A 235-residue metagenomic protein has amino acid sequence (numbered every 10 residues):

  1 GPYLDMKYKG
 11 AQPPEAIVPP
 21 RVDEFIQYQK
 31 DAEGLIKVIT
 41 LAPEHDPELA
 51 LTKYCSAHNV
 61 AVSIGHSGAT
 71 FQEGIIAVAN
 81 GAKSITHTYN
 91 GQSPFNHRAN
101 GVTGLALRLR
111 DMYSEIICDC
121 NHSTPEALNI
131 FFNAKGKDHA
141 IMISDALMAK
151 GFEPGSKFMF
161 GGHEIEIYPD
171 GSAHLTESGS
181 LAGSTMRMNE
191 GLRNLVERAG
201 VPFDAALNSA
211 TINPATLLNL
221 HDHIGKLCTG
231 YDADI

Functional and structural regions predicted by a protein language model:
G1-L35: Divalent-metal coordination cores built from histidine and acidic residues
P2, A11, H66, A82 (+5 more regions): Gly/Ser/Thr-rich helix-start
A16-V18, T86-G91, E164-Y168: A polyampholytic, Gly/Pro-enriched intrinsically disordered region
I17-V18, F95-N96, L181-S184: Alpha-helix initiation/capping motif
V22-P154: Active-site core of metal-dependent hydrolases
G101-I116, C120, F132-S144, A149-Y231: His/Asp/Glu-enriched, well-ordered alpha-helical/loop segment that forms or immediately abuts the divalent-metal
D234: Acidic Asp/Glu-based divalent-cation binding sites
